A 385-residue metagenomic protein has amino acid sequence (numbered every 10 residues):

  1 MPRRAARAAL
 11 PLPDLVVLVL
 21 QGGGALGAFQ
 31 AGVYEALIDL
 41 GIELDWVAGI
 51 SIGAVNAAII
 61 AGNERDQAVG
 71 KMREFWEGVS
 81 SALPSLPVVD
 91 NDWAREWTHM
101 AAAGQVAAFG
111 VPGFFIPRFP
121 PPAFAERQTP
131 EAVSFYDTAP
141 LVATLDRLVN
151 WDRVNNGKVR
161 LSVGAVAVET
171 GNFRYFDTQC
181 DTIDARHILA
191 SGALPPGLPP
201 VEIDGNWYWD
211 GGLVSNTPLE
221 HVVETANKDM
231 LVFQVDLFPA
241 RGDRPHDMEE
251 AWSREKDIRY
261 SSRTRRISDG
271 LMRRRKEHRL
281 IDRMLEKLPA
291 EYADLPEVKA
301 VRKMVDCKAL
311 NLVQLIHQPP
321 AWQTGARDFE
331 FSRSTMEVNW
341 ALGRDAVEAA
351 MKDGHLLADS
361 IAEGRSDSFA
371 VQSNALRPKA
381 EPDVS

Functional and structural regions predicted by a protein language model:
M1-V16, V159, V166-E169: Small-residue-rich anion-binding loops in enzyme active sites
P11, N155-G157, V305-K308: Extracellular/periplasmic catalytic domains that process cell-envelope and extracellular macromolecules
L12-V17, G24-V133, A139, L145 (+5 more regions): Patatin-like phospholipase
E43-W46, N206, L310: Short active-site oxyanion
A48, G164, L231-V235, N311-L315: Hydrophobic/aromatic beta-strand patches that form the interior of the parallel beta-sheet core in alpha/beta enzyme
P122-K228, Q234, R241-R254, D328: Active-site gating loop/helix substructures
A125, A132, P140, L145 (+1 more regions): C-terminal helical/tail subdomains of lipid-metabolizing enzymes
H246-L288: Acidic, Ser/Thr-rich peripheral helices and adjacent loops at domain boundaries
